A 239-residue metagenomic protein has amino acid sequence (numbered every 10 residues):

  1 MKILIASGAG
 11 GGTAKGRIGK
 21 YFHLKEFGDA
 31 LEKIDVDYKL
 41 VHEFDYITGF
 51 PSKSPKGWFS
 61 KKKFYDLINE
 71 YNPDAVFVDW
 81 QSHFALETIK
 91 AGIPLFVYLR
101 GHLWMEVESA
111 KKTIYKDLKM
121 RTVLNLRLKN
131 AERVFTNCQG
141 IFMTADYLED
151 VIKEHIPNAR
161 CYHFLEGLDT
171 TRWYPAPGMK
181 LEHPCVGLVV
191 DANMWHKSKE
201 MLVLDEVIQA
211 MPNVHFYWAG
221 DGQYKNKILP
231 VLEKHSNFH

Functional and structural regions predicted by a protein language model:
M1-F44, E206-Q209: N-terminal subdomain of nucleotide-sugar transferases
L4, P177-M201, D205-Q209, Y217: Conserved donor-binding/catalytic core segment of Leloir-type glycosyltransferases
L40-L67, Y115-M120: A short, charged, and often flexible helix/loop element on the N-terminal side of the glycosyltransferase catalytic
I47-F50, V97-K129: Acceptor-binding helix/loop patch of EC 2.4 sugar-transfer enzymes, predominantly nucleotide-sugar-dependent
K62, D66, L118-I141: Membrane-proximal helix-turn-helix segments that form the acceptor-binding/catalytic region of lipid-linked
D66-H83, T88: Short N-terminal targeting/anchoring amphipathic segment
Y147, G167: Carbohydrate-associated surface elements
W218, N226-H239: Nucleotide-activated donor-binding/catalytic signature segment of Leloir-type glycosyltransferases, i.e., the conserved
